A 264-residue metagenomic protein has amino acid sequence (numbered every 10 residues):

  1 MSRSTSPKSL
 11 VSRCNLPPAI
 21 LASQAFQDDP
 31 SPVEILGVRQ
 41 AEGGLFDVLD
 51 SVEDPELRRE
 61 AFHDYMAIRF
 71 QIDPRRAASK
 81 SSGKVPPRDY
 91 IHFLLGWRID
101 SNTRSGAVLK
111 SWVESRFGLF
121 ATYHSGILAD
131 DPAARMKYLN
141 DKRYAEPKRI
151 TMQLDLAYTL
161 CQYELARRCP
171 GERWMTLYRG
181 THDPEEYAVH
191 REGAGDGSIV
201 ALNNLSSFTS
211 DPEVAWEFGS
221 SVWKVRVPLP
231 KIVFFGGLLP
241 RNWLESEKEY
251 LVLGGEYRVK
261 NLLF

Functional and structural regions predicted by a protein language model:
M1, Y178, F208-D211: Short low-polarity hydrophobic stretches
M1-D50: Generic N-terminal leader/targeting and pre-domain segments
C14, D29, A129, T181-H182 (+2 more regions): Compositionally biased, intrinsically disordered/low-complexity regions enriched for serine, proline and threonine
Q40, V48-S206: ADP-ribose/NAD+-binding catalytic cleft of ART/PARP-like enzymes
G195-F264: ADP-ribosyltransferase catalytic core
